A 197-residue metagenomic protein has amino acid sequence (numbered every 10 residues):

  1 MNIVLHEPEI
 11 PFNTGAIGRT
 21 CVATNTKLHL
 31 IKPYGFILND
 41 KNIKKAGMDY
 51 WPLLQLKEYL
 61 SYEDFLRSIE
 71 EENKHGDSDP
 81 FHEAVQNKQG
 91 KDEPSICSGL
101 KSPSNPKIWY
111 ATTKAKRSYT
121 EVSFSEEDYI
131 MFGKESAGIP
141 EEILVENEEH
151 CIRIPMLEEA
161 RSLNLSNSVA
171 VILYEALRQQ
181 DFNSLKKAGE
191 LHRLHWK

Functional and structural regions predicted by a protein language model:
M1-K197: Post-transcriptional modification and biogenesis factors for structured RNAs of the translation apparatus
